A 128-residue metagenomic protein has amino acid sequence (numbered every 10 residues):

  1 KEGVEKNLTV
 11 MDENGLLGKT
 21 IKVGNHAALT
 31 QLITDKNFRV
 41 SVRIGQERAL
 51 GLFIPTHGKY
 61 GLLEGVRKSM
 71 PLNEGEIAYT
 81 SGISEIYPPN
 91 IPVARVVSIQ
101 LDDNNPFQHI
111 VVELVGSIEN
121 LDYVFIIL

Functional and structural regions predicted by a protein language model:
K1-L128: A secondary-structure micro-motif
